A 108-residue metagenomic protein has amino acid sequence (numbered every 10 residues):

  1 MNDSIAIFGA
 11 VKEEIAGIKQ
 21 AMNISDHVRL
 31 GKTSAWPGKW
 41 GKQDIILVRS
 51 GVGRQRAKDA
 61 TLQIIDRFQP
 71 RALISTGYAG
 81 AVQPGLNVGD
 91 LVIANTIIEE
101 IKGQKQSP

Functional and structural regions predicted by a protein language model:
M1-F68: N-terminal short beta-loop-beta anion/metal-coordinating cradle
E14-A16, G80-Q83: Short, active-site-adjacent cap segments at secondary-structure transitions
Q69-I74: Proline-aspartate-enriched helix->loop->beta-strand connector
A81-P108: Mid-sequence, gly/pro-rich, charge-dense loop/helix-turn segments that line enzyme active sites
